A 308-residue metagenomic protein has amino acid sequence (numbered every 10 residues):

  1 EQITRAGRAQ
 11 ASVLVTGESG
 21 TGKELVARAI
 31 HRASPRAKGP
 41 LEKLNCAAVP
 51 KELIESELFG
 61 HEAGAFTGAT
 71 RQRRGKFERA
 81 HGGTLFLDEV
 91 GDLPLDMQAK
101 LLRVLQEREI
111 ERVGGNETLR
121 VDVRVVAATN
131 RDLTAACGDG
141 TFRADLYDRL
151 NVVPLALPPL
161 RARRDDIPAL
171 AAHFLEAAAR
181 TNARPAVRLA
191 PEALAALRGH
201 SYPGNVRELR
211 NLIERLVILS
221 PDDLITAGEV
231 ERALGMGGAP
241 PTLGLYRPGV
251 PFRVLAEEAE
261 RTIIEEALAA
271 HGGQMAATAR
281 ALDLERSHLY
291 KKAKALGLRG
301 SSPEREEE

Functional and structural regions predicted by a protein language model:
E1-R120, V125-R131, A136-C137, L160 (+2 more regions): AAA+ ATPase active-site-proximal loops
V15, G22, R28, V187 (+1 more regions): Bacterial C-terminal helix-turn-helix
P50, E55, G138-A179: Conserved AAA+ ATPase core "coupling" helix
A99, R103, E111, D148 (+2 more regions): Base-recognition residues in the alpha-helical recognition helix of bacterial helix-turn-helix
T118-D122, P159-R164, E229, G249: Conserved sequence/structural motifs within the catalytic ATP-binding
R184-A195, G237-L255: Regulatory hinge/linker segments at domain boundaries that couple sensory/effector modules to output domains
